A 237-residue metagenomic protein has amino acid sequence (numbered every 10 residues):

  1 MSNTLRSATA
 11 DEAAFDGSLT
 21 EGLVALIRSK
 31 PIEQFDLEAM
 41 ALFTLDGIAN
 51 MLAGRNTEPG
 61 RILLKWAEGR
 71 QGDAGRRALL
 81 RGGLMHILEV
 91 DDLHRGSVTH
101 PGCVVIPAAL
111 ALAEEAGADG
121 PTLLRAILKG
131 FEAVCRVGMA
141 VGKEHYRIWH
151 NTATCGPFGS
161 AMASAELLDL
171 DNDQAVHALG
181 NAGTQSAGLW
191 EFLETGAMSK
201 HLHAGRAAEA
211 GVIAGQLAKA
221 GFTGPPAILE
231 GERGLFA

Functional and structural regions predicted by a protein language model:
S2-A237: N-terminal core-entry segment
